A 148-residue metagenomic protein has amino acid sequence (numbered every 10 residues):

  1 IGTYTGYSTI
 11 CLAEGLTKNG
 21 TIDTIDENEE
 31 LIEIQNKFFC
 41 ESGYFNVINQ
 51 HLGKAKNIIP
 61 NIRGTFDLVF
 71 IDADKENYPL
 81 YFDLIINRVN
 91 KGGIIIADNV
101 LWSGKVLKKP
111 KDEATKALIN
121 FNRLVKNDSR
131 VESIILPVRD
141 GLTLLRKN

Functional and structural regions predicted by a protein language model:
I1-N148: S-adenosylmethionine/decaboxylated-SAM
